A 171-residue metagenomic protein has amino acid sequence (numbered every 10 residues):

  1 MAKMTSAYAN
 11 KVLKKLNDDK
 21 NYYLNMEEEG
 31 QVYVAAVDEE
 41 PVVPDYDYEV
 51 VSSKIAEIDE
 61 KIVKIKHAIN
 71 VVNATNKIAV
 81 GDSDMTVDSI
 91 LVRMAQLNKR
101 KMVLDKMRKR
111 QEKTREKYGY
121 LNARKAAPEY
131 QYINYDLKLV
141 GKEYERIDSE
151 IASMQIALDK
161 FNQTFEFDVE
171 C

Functional and structural regions predicted by a protein language model:
M1-C171: Structural preference for solvent-exposed beta-strand-turn elements and adjacent flexible terminal/loop segments within
